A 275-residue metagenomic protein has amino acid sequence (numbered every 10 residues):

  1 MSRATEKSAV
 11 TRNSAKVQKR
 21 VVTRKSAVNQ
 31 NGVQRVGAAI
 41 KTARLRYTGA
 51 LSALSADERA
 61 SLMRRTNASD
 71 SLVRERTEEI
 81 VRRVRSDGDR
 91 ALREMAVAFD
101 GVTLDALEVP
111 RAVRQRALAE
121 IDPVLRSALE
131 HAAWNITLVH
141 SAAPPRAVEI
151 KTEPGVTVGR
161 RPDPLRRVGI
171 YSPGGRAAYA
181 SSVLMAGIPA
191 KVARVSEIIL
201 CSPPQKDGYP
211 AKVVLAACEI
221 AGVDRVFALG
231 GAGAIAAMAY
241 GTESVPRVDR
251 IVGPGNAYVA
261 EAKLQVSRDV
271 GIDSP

Functional and structural regions predicted by a protein language model:
M1-Q34, A38: Polybasic, lysine-enriched low-complexity intrinsically disordered terminal tails
R3, N31-R166: N-terminal Rossmann-like NAD(P)+-binding subdomain of aldehyde/semialdehyde dehydrogenases
A68, L72-E75, E79, D87-R90 (+10 more regions): Conserved active-site and cofactor/substrate-binding residues in soluble primary-metabolism enzymes
F99, Q205-K206, G233: Positions that flank functional sites
P145-A147, D163-R167, P173, A180 (+5 more regions): Short coil/turn connectors at secondary-structure junctions
I150-A216: Conserved small-residue-rich beta-alpha loop and adjacent elements that most often cradle the phosphate/pyrophosphate
G222-P275: Conserved NAD(P)+-binding/catalytic subdomain of aldehyde/semialdehyde dehydrogenases
